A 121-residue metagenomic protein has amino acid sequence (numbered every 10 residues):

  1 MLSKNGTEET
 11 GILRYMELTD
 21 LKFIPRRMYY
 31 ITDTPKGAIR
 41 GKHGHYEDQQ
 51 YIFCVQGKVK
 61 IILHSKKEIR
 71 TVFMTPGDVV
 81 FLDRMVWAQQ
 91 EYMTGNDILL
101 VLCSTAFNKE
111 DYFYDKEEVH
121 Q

Functional and structural regions predicted by a protein language model:
M1-V80, N96-K116: Non-catalytic, conserved peripheral segments adjacent to functional cores
T75-V79, M85-Y92: Well-ordered alpha/beta subsegment
H120-Q121: Surface-exposed, charge/polar-rich loops and edge strands
